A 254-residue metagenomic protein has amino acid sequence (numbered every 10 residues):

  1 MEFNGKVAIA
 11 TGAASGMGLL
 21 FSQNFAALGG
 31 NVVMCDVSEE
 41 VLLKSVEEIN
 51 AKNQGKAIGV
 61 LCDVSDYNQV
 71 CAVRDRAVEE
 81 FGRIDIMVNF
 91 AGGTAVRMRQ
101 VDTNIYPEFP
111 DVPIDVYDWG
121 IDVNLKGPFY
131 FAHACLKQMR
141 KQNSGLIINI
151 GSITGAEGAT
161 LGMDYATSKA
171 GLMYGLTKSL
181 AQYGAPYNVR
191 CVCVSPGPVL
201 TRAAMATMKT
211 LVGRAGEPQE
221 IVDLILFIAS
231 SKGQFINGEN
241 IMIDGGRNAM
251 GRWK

Functional and structural regions predicted by a protein language model:
E2-V33: Canonical Rossmann dinucleotide-binding motif of NAD(H)/NADP(H)-dependent dehydrogenases/reductases, specifically
T94-D118, K141, L161-D164, W253: Conserved mid-core segment of classical short-chain dehydrogenase/reductases
Y106-F129, S144, I148, L172-M173 (+1 more regions): Catalytic Tyr-X3-Lys loop
A132-H133, K178: A short, exposed helix-loop element centered on a Lys and neighboring polar residues
K137, A181-Y183, Q234: Alpha-helical segment proximal to the catalytic Tyr-Lys
S152: Residue(s) in the substrate-gating loop at a strand-loop-helix junction that position the organic substrate next
E157, N237-K254: Short C-terminal tail/terminal secondary-structure segment of NAD(P)H-dependent dehydrogenase/reductase domains
A185-R190, I236-G238: Short, small/polar-rich loop/turn modules that mediate ligand/substrate recognition or access, typified
